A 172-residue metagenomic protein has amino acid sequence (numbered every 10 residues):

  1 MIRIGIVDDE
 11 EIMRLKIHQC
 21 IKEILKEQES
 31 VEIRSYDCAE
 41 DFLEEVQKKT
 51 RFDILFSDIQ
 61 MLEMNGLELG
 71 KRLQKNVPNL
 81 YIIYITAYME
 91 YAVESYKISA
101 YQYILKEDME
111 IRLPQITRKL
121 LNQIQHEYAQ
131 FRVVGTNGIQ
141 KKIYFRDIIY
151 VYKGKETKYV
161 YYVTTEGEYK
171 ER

Functional and structural regions predicted by a protein language model:
I2, V31, L80: Switch/coupling loops of ABC transporter nucleotide-binding domains
I2-K22, L55: Conserved acidic segment of CheY-like receiver
I6, S35, Y84-I85: Conserved SAM-binding loop
D9, D37-C38, R172: Short loop/turn segments at beta->alpha junctions
R14, S35, E63-M64: Residue-level signal for the "D+5" position in two-component response regulator receiver
K26-C38, E45: Short hydrophobic/Thr-rich beta-strand motif most characteristic of the beta2 strand and flanking loop of CheY-like
L43-E127: CheY-like receiver
Q115-R172: Conserved binding/recognition cores within well-folded domains
